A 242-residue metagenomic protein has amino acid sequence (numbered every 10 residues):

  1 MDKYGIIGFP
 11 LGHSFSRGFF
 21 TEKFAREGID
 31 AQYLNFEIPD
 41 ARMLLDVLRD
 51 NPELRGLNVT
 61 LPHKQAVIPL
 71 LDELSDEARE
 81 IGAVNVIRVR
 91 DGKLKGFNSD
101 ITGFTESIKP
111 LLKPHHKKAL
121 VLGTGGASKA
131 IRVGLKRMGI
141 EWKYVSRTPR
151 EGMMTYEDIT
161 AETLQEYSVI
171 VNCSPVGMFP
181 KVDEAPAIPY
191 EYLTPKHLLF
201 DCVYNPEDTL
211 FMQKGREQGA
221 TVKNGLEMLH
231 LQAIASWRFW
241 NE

Functional and structural regions predicted by a protein language model:
D2-L111: Phosphate/diphosphate ligand-binding glycine-rich loop within oxidoreductases
G8, G96-I101, I108, L112 (+2 more regions): Glycine-rich adenosine-cofactor-binding loop
V59-A66, A127, P175-M178, N205: Short glycine-rich anion-binding loops that position phosphate/pyrophosphate groups of nucleotides and phosphorylated
R90, L112-K118, L193-P195: Short helix-loop-beta connector
E106-S107, T221-E242: Active-site capping/gating segments
R137-M154: NAD(P)-binding Rossmann-fold cofactor-contacting core
G152-K223: Rossmann-like adenosine-cofactor binding region
